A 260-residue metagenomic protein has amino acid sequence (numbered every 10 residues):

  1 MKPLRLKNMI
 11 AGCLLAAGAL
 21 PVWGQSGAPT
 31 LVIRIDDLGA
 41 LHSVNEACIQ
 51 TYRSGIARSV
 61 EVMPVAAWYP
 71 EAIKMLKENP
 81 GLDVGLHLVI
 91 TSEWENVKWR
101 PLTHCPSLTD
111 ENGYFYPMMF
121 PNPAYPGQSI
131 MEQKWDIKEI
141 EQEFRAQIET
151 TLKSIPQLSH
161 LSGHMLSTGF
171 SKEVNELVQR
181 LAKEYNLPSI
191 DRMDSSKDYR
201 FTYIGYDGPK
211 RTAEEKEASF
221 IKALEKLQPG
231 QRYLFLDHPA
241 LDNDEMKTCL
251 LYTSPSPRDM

Functional and structural regions predicted by a protein language model:
K2-I10: Bacterial N-terminal signal peptides that target proteins for export
A11-P21: Bacterial N-terminal signal peptides
S26-C48: Boundary/entry segment of secreted carbohydrate-active catalytic domains
T30-V32, A57-S59, G81-G85, L158-H160 (+2 more regions): Structural preference for beta-strand elements that scaffold enzyme active sites
C48-R53, A72-L82, P101, S107-T109 (+1 more regions): Acidic (Asp/Glu)-rich catalytic clusters
V97-I130, L251: Active-site gating loops and adjacent loop-to-helix segments of metal-dependent hydrolytic enzymes
M131-Q228: Catalytic domains of cell-wall/extracellular-matrix polysaccharide-remodeling enzymes, centered on de-N-acetylation
Y252-M260: Single conserved hydrophobic/aromatic residue that forms the stacking wall/gate of nucleotide- or nucleobase-binding
